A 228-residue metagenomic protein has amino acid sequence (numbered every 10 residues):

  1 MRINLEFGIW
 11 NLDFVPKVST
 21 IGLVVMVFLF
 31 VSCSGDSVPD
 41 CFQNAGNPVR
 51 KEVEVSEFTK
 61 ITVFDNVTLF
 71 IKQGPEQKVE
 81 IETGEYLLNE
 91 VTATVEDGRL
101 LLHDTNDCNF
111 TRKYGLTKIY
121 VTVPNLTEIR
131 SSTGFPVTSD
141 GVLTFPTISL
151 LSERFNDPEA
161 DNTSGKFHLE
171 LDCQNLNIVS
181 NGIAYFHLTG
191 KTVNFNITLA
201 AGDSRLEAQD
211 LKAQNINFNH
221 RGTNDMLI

Functional and structural regions predicted by a protein language model:
M1-G8, L12-C33: Sec-dependent bacterial lipoprotein signal peptides
N4, K78, E90, T147: Exposed beta-strand and adjacent loop surfaces of beta-rich binding modules that mediate intermolecular recognition
C33-L88, L101, T105-T122, N156-H168: Short acidic/polar N-terminal linker immediately downstream of export determinants
T59-I71, I119, L126-I228: Extended, compositionally simple hydrophobic/Ser/Thr-rich segments that build repetitive fibrous architectures
L88-N89, K212: Generic, ordered loop/turn and secondary-structure boundary motif
E96: Residues that flank catalytic or metal-binding motifs in active/ligand-binding sites
R99-L100, L126: Hydrophobic residues embedded in beta-strands of well-ordered beta-sheets
